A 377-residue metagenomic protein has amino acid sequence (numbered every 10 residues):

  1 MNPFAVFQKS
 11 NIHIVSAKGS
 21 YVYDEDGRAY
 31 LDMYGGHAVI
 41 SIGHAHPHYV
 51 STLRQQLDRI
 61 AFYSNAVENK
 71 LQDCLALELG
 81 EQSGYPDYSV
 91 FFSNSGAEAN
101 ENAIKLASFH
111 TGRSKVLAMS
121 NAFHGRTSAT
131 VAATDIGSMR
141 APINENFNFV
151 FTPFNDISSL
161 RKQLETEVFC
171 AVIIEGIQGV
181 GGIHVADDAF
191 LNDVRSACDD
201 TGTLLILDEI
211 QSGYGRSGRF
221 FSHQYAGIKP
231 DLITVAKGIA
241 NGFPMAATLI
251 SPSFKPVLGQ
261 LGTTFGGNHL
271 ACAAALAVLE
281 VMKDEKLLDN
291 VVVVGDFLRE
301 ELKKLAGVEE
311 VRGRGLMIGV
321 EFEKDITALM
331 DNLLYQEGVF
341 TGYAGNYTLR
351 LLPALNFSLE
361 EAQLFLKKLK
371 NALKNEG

Functional and structural regions predicted by a protein language model:
M1-G377: Conserved N-terminal phosphate-binding loop of PLP-dependent enzymes in the Aspartate aminotransferase
